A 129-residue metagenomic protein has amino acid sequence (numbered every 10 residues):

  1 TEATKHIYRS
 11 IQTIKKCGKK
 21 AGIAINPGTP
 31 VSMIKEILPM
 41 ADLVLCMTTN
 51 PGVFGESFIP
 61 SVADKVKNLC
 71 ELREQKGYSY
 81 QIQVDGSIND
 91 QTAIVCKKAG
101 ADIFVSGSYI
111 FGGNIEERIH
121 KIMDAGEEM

Functional and structural regions predicted by a protein language model:
T1-K5, L45-E56, A99-I119: Glycine-rich phosphate-binding active-site loops on the catalytic face of alpha/beta enzymes
T1-M33: Hydrophobic, well-structured mid-protein blocks that either form specific transmembrane helices
E2, A24-G28, T48-N50, D85-Q91 (+1 more regions): Active-site beta-loop-alpha junctions enriched in small/polar residues
Y8-G18, K65-K76, H120-E127: Surface-exposed amphipathic alpha-helices with a cationic face
A21-I25, V44-C46, Y80-D85, F104-S106: Hydrophobic faces of well-ordered beta-strands that scaffold small-molecule active sites in alpha/beta enzyme cores
P27, K35-K67, E71-Q81, R118: Glycine/Thr-rich beta-alpha phosphate-binding loop at enzyme active sites
T29-A41, G86-F104: Catalytic cores of alpha/beta
V44, L69, D85, C96 (+2 more regions): Conserved, mostly hydrophobic/aromatic
